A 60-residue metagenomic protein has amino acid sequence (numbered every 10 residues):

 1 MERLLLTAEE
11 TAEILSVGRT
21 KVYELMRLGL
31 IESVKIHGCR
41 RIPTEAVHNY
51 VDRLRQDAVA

Functional and structural regions predicted by a protein language model:
M1-K21, R53: Polyanion-binding surface elements
L5, C39-R40, Q56-V59: Surface-exposed, interaction-prone regions with an acidic/low-complexity signature
T11, V22-Y23, I42, V47: Short amphipathic alpha-helix starts
L15-C39: Major-groove DNA-recognition helix of helix-turn-helix-type DNA-binding domains
E45-A60: A short, Lys/Arg-enriched interface patch at domain edges and termini
